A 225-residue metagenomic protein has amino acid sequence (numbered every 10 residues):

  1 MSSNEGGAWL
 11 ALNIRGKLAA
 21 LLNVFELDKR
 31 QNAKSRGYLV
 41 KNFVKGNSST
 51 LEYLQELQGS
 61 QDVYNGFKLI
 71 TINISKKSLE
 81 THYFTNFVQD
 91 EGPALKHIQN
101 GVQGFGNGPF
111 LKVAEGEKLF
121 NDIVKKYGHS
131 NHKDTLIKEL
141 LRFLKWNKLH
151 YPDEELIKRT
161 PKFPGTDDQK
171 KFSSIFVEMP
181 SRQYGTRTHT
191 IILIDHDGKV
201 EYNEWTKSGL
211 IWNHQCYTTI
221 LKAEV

Functional and structural regions predicted by a protein language model:
M1-V225: N-terminal nucleophile
